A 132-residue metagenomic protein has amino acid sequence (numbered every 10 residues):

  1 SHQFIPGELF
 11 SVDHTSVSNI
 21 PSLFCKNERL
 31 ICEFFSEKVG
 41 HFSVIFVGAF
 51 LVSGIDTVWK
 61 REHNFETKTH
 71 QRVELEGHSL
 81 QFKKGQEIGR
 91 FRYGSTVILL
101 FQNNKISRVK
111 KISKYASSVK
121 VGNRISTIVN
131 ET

Functional and structural regions predicted by a protein language model:
S1-T132: Contiguous, well-folded functional domains in the mature portion of proteins
